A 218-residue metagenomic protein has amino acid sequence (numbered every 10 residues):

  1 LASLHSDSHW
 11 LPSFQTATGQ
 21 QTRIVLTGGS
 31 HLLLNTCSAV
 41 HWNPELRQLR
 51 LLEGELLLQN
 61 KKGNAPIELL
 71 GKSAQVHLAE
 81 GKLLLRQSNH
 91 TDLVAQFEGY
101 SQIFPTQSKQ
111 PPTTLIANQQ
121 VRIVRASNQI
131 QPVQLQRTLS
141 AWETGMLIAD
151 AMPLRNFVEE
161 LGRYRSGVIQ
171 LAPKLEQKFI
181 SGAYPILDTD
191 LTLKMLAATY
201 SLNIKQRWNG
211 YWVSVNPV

Functional and structural regions predicted by a protein language model:
L1-W10: Single-pass transmembrane signal-anchor helices and their membrane-water interface zones
S6, L70, Q75, Q107 (+3 more regions): Short, functionally important structural connectors and interaction interfaces within domains
S6, R50-Q59, A126-S127, Q134-L139 (+1 more regions): Short low-complexity stretches enriched in small and charged residues
H9, S13, A39, E55-L57 (+8 more regions): Residue-level preference for alpha-helix termini and adjacent loops
P12-R125: Short, small/hydrophobic-biased targeting/export segments
N128-V218: N-terminal export/assembly leaders
